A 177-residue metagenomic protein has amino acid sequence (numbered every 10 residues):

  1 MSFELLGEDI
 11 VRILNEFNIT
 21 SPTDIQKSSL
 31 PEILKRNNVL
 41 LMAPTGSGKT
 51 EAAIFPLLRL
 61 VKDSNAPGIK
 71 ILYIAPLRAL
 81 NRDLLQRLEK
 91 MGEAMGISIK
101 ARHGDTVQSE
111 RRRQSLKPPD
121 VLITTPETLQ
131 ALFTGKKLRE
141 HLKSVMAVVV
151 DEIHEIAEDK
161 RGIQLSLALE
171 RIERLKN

Functional and structural regions predicted by a protein language model:
M1: Short glycine/proline-centered loop/turn elements that form peptide/ligand docking sites
E4-L5, V11-I13, F17-N177: Conserved P-loop/Walker A NTP-binding site and adjacent catalytic elements of P-loop NTPases
